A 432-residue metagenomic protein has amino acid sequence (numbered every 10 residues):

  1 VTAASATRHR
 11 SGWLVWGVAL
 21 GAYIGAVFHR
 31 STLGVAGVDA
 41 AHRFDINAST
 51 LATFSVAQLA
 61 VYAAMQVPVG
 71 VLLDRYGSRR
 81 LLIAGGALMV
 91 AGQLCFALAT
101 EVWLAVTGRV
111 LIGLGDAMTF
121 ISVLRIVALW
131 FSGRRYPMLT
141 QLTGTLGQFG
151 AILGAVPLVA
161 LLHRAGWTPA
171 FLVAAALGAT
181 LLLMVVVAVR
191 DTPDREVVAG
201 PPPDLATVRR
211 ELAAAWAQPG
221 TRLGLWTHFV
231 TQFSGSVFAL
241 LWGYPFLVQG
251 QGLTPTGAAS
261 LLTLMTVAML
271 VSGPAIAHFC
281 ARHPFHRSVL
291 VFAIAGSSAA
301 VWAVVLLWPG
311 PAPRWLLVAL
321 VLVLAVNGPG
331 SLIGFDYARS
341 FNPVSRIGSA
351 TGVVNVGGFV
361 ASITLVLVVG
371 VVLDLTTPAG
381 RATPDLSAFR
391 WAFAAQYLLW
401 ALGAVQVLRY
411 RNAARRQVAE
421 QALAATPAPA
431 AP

Functional and structural regions predicted by a protein language model:
T2-H9, T192-L225, T426-P432: Juxtamembrane intracellular "pre-TM" segments in multi-pass secondary transporters
L33-G34, P219-G273, L365-G370: Extracytoplasmic gate region of multi-pass secondary transporters
D45, G77, L98-L104, G115 (+3 more regions): Helix-breaking motifs and short loop linkers at transmembrane-helix boundaries and internal kinks in secondary membrane
A64-W103: Conserved MFS/SLC helix-loop-helix module at the cytosolic interface between two early adjacent transmembrane helices
M65-G77, S272-H286: Helix-to-loop junctions at the C-terminal end of transmembrane segments in multipass secondary transporters
R75-G85, A281-G296: Cytoplasmic membrane-interface "Motif A"-like loop-to-helix N-cap segments of 12-TM Major Facilitator Superfamily
G108-G147: Cytoplasmic helix-loop-helix junction between adjacent transmembrane helices in 12-TM secondary transporters
L142-P193: Helix-loop-helix hairpin linking two adjacent transmembrane segments in secondary transporters
